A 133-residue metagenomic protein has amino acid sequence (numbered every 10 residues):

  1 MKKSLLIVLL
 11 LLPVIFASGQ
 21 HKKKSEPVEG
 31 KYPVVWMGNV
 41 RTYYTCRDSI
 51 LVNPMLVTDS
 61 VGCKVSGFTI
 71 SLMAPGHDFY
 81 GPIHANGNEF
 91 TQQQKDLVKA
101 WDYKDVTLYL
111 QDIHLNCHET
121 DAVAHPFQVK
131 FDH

Functional and structural regions predicted by a protein language model:
M1-S25: Bacterial Sec-dependent N-terminal signal peptides
H21-G81: Solvent-exposed, low-complexity, repeat-rich "mucin-like" stalks and linkers
H21-Y32, E119-H133: Short beta-strand elements
V61-V65, A100-T107: A structural signal for short secondary-structure junctions
I70, L108-L110, V129: Hydrophobic beta-strand residues in large extracellular and virion-surface proteins
G87-L97, D102-K104: Aromatic sugar-binding surface patches on proteins that engage polysaccharides or sugar-phosphate polymers
K104-H118: Short, aromatic- and glycine-rich surface loops/edge beta-strands on solvent-exposed regions
